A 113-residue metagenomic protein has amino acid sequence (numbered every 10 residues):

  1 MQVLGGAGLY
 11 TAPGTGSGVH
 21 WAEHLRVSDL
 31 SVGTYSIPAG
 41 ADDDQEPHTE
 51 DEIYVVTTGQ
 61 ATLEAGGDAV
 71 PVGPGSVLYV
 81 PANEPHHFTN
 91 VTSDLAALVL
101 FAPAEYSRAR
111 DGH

Functional and structural regions predicted by a protein language model:
M1-T34, D44, R110-H113: A short, N-terminal "cap"/entry segment at the start of jelly-roll beta-barrel domains of the cupin/DSBH fold
S28, E64-D68, V91: Short strand-coil-strand connectors
S28-L30, P38-D42, T58-T62, P103-S107: Short, charged/polar surface micro-motifs in flexible loops or helix N-caps
S36-I37, P47-L63: Short, conserved beta-strand element in jelly-roll/cupin
I53, Q60-T62, A69, P85 (+1 more regions): Structural motif
G67-A82: Short acidic-glycine-tyrosine-enriched beta hairpin
A82-S107: Ligand-binding loop in jelly-roll beta-barrel domains
